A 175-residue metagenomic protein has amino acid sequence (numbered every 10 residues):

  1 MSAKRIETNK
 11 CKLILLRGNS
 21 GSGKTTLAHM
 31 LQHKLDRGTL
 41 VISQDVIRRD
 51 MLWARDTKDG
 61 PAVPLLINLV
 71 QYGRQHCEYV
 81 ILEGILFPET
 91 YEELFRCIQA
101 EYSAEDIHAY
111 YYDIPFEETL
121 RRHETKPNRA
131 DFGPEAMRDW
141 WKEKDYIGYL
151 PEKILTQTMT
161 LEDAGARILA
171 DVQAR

Functional and structural regions predicted by a protein language model:
L16: Hydrophobic anchor at the beta1->P-loop junction of P-loop NTPases
N19: P-loop (Walker A) phosphate-binding loop of NTP-binding proteins
S22: ATP-binding Walker
T25: Walker A/P-loop
H29-Q71, Q75-H76: Conserved substrate/cofactor phosphate-moiety recognition/catalytic segment in nucleotide-dependent phosphotransferases
P61-S103: Glycine-rich phosphate-binding loop used to anchor ATP phosphates in small-molecule kinases, encompassing both
S103-R122: Conserved phosphate-donor/acceptor-positioning beta-strand/loop module used by diverse small-molecule
T125-R167, R175: Small-molecule kinase domains that catalyze NTP-dependent phosphoryl transfer to phosphate-bearing small molecules
